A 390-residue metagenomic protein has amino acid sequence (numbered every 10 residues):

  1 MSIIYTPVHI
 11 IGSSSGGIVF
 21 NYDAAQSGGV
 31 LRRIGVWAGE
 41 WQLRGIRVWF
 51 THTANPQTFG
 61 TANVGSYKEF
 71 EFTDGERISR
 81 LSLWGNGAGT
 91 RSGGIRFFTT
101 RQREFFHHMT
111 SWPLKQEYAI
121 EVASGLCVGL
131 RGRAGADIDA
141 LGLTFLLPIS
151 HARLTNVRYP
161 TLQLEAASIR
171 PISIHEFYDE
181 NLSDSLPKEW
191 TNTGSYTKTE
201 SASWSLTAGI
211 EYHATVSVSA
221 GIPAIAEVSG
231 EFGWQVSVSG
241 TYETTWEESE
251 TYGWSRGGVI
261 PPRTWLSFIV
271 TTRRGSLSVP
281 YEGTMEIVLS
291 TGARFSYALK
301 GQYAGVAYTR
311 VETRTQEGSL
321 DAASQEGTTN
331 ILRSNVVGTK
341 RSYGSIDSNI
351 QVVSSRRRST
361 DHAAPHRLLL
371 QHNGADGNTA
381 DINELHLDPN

Functional and structural regions predicted by a protein language model:
S2-T161: Beta-sandwich interaction modules
R153-R357, D361-N390: Membrane-permeabilization and membrane-interfacing ectodomains
